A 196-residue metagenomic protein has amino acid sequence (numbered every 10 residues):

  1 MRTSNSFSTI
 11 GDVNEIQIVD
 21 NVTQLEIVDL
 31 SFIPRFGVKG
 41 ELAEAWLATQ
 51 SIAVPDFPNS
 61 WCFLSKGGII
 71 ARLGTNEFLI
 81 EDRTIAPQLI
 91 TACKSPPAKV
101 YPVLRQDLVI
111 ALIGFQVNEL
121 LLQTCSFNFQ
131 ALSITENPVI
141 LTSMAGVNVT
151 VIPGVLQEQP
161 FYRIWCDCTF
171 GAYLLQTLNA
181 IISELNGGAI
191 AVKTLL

Functional and structural regions predicted by a protein language model:
M1-L196: Basic, glycine/lysine-rich polyanion-binding surfaces/domains
